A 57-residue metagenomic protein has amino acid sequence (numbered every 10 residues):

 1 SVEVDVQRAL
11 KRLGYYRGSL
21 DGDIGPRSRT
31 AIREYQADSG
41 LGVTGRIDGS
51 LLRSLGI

Functional and structural regions predicted by a protein language model:
S1-V2, K11-T30, E34-S54: Short acidic, glycine/serine/threonine-rich helix-capping segments at coil-helix boundaries
